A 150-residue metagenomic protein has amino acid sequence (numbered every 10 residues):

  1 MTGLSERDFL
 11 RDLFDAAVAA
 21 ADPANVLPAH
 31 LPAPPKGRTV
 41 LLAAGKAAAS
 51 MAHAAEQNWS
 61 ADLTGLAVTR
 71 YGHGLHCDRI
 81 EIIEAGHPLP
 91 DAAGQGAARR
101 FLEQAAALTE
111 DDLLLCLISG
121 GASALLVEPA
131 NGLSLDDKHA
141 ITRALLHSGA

Functional and structural regions predicted by a protein language model:
M1-A150: N-terminal loops that bind phosphate or other acidic moieties and the adjacent beta-alpha structural core
